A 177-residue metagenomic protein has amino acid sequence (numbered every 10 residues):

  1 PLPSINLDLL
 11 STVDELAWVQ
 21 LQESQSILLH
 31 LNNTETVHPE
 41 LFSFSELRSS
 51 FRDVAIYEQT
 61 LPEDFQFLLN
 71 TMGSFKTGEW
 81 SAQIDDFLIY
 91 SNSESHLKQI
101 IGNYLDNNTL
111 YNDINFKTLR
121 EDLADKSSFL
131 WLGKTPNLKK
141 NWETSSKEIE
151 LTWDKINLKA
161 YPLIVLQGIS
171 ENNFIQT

Functional and structural regions predicted by a protein language model:
P1-L2: Predominantly extracellular/luminal regions of secreted and cell-surface proteins, especially disulfide-bonded
D8-L119: Single conserved position on a long alpha-helix in the C-terminal lobe of the eukaryotic protein kinase
T71-F75, Q83, S91-S93, I114-T177: Leucine-rich, highly hydrophobic segment in Treponema pallidum outer-membrane-associated proteins
